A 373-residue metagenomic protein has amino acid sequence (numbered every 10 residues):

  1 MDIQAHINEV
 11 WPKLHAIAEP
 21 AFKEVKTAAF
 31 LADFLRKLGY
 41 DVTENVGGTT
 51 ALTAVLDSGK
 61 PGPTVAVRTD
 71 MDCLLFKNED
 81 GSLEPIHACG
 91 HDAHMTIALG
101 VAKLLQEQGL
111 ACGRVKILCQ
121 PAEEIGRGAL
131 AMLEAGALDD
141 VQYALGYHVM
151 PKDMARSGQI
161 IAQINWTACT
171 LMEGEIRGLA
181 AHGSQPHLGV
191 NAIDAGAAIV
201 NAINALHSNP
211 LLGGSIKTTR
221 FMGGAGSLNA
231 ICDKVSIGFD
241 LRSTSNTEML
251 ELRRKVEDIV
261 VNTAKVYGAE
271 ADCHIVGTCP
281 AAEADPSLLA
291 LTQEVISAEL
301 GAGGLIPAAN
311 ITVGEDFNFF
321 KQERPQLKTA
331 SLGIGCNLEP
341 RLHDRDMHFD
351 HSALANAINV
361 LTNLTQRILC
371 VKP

Functional and structural regions predicted by a protein language model:
M1-A88, D92-A111: Acidic/His- and Gly-rich active-site-bordering loop/insert found across diverse amide/peptide-bond hydrolases
I3-V10, K23-F34, P63, I97 (+13 more regions): General structural feature for long, well-ordered alpha-helical segments within catalytic domains of soluble enzymes
E19, D70-D72, A122, M150 (+4 more regions): Active-site beta-loop-alpha junctions enriched in small/polar residues
L52-V55, L74-A88, D92-A93, L105-F221 (+2 more regions): Histidine/acidic-residue-rich, glycine-tolerant segments that coordinate divalent metal ions
P63-A66, V115-K116, Q142-L145, A197 (+2 more regions): Structural motif
A66-R68, K77, M172, T329-C336: Non-cysteine beta-strand/loop elements that form the S-adenosyl-L-methionine
A197-P373: Metal-dependent amide/peptide-bond hydrolase catalytic core, centered on the "pita-bread" metallohydrolase fold
